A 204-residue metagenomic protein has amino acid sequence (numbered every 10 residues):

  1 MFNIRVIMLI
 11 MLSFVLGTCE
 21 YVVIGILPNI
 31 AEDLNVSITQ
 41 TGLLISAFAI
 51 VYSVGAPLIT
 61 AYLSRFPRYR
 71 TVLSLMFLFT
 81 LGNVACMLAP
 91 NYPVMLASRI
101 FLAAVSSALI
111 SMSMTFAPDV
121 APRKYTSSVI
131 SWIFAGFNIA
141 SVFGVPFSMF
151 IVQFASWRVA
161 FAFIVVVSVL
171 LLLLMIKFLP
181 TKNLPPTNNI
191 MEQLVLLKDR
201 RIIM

Functional and structural regions predicted by a protein language model:
R5-T41, A56-I59: Extracytoplasmic
S13, I45, A49, M76 (+3 more regions): Small-residue-rich transmembrane alpha-helices and their cytosolic helix-loop interfaces in multi-pass secondary
Y21, A49-P57, S141-V142: Residue-level signature of mid-helix packing/kink "hotspots" within the transmembrane helices of 12-pass Major
V54-P90: Conserved MFS/SLC helix-loop-helix module at the cytosolic interface between two early adjacent transmembrane helices
L88-S98: Helix-loop junctions at membrane interfaces in 12-TM secondary transporters
V94, R123, W132-I176: Helix-loop-helix hairpin linking two adjacent transmembrane segments in secondary transporters
S98-G136: Cytoplasmic helix-loop-helix junction between adjacent transmembrane helices in 12-TM secondary transporters
P180-M204: Juxtamembrane intracellular "pre-TM" segments in multi-pass secondary transporters
